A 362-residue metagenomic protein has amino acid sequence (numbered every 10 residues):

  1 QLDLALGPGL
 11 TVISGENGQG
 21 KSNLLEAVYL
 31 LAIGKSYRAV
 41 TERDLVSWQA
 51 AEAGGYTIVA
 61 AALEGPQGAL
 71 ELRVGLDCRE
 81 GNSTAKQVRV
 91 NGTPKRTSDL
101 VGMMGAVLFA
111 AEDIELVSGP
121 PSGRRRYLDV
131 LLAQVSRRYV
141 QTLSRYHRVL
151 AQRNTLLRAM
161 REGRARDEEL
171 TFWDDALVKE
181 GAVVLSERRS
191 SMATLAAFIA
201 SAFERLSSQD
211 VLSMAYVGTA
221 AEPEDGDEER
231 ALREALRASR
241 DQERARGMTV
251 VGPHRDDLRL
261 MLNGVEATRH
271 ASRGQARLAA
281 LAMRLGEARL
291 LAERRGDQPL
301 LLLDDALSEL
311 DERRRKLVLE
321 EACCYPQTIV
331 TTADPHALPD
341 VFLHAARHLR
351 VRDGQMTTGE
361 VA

Functional and structural regions predicted by a protein language model:
Q1-E16, L30, R164-L300, E309-R313 (+3 more regions): Conserved NTPase motor "head" modules and their coupling/switch loops across ABC/AAA+ ATPases, GTPases, and GHKL ATPases
K21: Conserved lysine of the Walker
A32-G123, Y127-Y139, A197-S201, E228 (+1 more regions): Nucleotide-state sensing region of NTPase/ATPase domains
A61, Q327-A333: Structural recognition of the conserved hydrophobic beta-strand(s) that form the central parallel beta-sheet of P-loop
V107-F109, L301-L302, V330: Hydrophobic positions in the central parallel beta-sheet of the AAA+
E115-L116, S122-V178: Long, charged N-terminal accessory/stalk domains
D304-A306: Walker B catalytic acidic pair
